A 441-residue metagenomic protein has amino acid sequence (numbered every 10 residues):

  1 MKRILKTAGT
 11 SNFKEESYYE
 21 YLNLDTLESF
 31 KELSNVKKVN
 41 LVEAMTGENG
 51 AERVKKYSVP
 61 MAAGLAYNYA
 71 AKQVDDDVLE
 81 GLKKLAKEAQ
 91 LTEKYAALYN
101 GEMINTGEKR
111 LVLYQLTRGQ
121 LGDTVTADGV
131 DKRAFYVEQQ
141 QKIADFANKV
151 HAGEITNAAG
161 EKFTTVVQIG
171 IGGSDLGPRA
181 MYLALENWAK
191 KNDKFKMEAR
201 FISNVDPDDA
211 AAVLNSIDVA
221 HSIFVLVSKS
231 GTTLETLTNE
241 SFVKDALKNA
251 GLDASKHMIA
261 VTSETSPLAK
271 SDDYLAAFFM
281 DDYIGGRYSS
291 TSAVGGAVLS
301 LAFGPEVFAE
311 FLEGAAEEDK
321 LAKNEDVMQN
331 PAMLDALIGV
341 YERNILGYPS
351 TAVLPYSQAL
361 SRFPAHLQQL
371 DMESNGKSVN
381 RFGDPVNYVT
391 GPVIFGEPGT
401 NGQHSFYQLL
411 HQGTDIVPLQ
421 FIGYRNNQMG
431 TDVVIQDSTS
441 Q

Functional and structural regions predicted by a protein language model:
R3, T7-A8: Acidic, serine-rich low-complexity intrinsically disordered regions
G9-A159, D437-S440: Extended, charge-enriched "interface" segments that sit outside catalytic cores
T26-S29, R53, V74-L82, K94 (+12 more regions): General structural feature for long, well-ordered alpha-helical segments within catalytic domains of soluble enzymes
V36, P60, A70-K72, D77 (+11 more regions): Surface-exposed loop/turn and secondary-structure junction residues enriched for glycine/proline
V39, E43, E52-K55, A63-Y67 (+14 more regions): Flexible, active-site-adjacent loop/turn segments at secondary-structure boundaries
T117-G129, R133-T165, G173, G177 (+11 more regions): Non-catalytic regulatory/linker segments of enzymes
D145-G153, A159-E325: Glycine-rich phosphate-binding loops that contact phosphosugars or nucleotide phosphates
A246-D437: Active-site phosphate/pyrophosphate-binding segments
